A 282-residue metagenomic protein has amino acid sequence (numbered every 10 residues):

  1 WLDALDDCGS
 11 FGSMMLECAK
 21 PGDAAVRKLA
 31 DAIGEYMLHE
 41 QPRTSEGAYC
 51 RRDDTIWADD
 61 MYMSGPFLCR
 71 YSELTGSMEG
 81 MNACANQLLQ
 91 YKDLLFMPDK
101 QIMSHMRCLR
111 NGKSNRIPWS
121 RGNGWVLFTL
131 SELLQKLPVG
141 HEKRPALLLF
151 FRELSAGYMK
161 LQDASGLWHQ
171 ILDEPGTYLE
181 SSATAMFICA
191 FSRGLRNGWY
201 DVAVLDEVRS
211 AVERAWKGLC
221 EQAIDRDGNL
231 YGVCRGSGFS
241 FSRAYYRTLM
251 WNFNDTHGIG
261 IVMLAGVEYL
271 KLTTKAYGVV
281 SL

Functional and structural regions predicted by a protein language model:
W1-G12, C18-A19, A24-K28, A32 (+3 more regions): CBM-like carbohydrate-recognition segments
W1-S10, Y49-M61, L109-F128, V139 (+5 more regions): Solvent-exposed loop and edge beta-strand segments that line ligand/cofactor-binding and catalytic clefts
L5-M63: Extracytoplasmic mature domains of secreted/periplasmic and thylakoid-lumen proteins
A19-G22, M37, Q41, M61 (+8 more regions): Sec/Tat-exported extracytoplasmic proteins
K28-A48, M78-S104, L148-G166, V208-N229: Long, well-ordered core segments of solenoidal/helical folds
D59-L74: Acidic/serine-rich, low-complexity amphipathic helices located in mid- to C-terminal regulatory regions
Y71-N82, L133-P145, G194-V204: Inter-helical turn/loop segments and adjacent helix faces that build the functional surface of alpha-helical bundle
